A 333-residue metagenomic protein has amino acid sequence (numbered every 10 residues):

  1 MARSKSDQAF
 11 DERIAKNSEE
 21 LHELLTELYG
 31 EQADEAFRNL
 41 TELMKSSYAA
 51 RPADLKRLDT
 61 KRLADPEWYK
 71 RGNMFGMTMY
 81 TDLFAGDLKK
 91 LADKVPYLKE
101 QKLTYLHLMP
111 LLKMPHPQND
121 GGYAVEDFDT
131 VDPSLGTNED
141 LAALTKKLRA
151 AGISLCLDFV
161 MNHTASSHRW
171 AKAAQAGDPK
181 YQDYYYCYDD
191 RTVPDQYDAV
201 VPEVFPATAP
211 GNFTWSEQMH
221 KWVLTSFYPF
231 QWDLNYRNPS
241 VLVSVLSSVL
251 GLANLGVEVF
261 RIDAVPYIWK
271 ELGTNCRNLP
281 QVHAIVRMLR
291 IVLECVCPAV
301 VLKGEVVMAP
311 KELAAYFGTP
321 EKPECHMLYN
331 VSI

Functional and structural regions predicted by a protein language model:
M1-V243, N254, V265-M327: Acidic/aromatic-lined carbohydrate-recognition and catalytic surfaces of CAZymes acting on diverse glycans
L252-A253, E258-I262: Active-site regions of oxyanion-processing enzymes, predominantly non-cytosolic
V331-I333: Short, intrinsically disordered, charge-balanced linker/junction segments flanking boundaries in proteins
